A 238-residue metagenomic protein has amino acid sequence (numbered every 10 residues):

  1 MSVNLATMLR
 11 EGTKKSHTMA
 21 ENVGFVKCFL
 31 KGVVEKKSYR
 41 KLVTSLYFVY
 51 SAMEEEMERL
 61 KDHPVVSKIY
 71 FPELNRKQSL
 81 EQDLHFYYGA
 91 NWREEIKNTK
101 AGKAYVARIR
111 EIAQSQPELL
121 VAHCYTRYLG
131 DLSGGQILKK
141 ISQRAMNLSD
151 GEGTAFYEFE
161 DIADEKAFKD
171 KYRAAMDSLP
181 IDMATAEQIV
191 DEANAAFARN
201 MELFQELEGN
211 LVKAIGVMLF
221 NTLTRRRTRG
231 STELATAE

Functional and structural regions predicted by a protein language model:
M1-E238: Metal- and O2-centered redox machinery and metal/ROS homeostasis
